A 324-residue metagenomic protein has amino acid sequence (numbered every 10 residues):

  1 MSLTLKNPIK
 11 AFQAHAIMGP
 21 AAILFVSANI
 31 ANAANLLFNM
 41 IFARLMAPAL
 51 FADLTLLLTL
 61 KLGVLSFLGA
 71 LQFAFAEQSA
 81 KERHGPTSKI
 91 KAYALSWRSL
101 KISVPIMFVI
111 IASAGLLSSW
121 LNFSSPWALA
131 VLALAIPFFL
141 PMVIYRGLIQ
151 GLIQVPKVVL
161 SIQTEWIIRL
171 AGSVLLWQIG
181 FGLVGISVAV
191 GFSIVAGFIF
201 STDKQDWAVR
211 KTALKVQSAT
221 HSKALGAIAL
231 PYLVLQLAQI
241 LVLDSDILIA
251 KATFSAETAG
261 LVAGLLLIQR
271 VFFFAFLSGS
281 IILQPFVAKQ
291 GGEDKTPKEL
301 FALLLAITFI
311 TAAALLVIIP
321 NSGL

Functional and structural regions predicted by a protein language model:
M1-I17: Short, Lys/Arg-rich, polar N-terminal cytosolic tail immediately upstream of the first transmembrane signal-anchor
M18, L117-L132, A256, V317-L324: Interfacial segments at transmembrane-helix termini and the short loops linking adjacent helices
M18-N32, L56-L57, K61, S66-G115 (+1 more regions): Membrane-water interface segments that mark the loop-to-transmembrane alpha-helix transition
P20-N39, T164-E165, I186-S201, Q205 (+1 more regions): Transmembrane helical elements of multi-pass membrane transporters/channels
I23-A31, K61-L68, I102-I106, V131-A135 (+6 more regions): Alpha-helical transmembrane segments of multi-pass integral membrane proteins
A49-A52, Y93, P126, P156 (+2 more regions): Residues that define the loop-to-transmembrane-helix transition and helix capping in multi-pass membrane transporters
L68-G85, G151, L265, Q269-E293: Helix-loop junctions and terminal segments of transmembrane helices in multi-pass membrane transport/translocation
S99-V234: Hydrophobic transmembrane helix module of multi-pass membrane transport proteins
